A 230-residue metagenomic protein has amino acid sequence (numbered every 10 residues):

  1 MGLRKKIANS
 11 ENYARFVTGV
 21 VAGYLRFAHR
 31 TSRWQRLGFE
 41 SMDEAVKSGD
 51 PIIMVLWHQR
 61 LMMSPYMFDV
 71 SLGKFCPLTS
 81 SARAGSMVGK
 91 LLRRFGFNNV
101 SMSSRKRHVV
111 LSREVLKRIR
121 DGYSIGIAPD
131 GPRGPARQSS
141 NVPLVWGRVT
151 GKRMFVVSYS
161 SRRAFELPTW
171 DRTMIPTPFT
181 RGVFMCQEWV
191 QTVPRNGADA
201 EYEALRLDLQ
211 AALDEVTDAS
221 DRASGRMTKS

Functional and structural regions predicted by a protein language model:
G2-S32, D43, L72-G73, K90 (+3 more regions): Non-catalytic C-terminal accessory region of glycerolipid acyltransferases and related lyso-lipid remodeling enzymes
R26-P51, R60-M63: A short, well-structured juxtamembrane/interface segment
R36-G38, L56, T79, E188 (+1 more regions): Pocket-edge structural micro-motifs
D50-K106, T150, R163-E166: Catalytic core of membrane glycerolipid acyltransferases/transacylases, capturing the structured, soluble-facing
